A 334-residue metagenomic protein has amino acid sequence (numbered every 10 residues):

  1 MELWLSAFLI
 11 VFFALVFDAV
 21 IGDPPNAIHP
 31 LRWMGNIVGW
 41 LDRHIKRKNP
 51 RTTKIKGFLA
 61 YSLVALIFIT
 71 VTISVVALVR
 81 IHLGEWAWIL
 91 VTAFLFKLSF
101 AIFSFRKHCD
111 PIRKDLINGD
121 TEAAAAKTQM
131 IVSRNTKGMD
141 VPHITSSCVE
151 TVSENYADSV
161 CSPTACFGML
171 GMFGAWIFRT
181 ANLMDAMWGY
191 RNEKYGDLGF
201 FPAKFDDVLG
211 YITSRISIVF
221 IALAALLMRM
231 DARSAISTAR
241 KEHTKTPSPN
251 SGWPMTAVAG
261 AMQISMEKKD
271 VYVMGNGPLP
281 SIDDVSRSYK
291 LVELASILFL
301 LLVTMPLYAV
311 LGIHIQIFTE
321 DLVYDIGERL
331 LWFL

Functional and structural regions predicted by a protein language model:
M1-I177, A181, G189-L334: Hydrophobic alpha-helical transmembrane segments
